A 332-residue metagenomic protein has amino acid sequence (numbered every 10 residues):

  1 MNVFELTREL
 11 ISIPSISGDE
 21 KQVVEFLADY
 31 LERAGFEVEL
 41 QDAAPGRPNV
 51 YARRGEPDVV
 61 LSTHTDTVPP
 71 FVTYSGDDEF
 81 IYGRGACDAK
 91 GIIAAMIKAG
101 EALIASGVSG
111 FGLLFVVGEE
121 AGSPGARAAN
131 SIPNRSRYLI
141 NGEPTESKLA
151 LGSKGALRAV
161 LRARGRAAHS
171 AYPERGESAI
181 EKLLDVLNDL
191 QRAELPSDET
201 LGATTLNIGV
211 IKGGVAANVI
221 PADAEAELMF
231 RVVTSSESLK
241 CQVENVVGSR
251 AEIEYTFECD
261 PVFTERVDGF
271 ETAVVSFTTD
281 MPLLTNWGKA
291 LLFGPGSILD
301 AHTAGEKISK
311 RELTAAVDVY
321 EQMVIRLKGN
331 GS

Functional and structural regions predicted by a protein language model:
M1-V60, V68, D223-M229, C241-N245 (+2 more regions): N-terminal helical capping/dimerization or prosegment-like subdomains of hydrolases acting on amide or phosphate bonds
S15, R33, P144, L151 (+1 more regions): Metal-dependent amide/peptide-bond hydrolase catalytic core, centered on the "pita-bread" metallohydrolase fold
R47, S123, F277-T278: Structural motif corresponding to alpha-helix initiation and N-cap regions
G55-F115: Active-site metal-coordination/substrate-binding segment of hydrolases, especially metallo-dependent peptidases
V59-L61, L139-I140, R166: Residue-level marker for buried hydrophobic side chains located in beta-strands that build the well-ordered beta-sheet
G83-A94, E120, E177-I180, K310 (+1 more regions): Short, conserved micro-motifs enriched in small and acidic residues
A94-R158, D198: Acidic/histidine-rich catalytic neighborhood of metal-dependent amide-processing enzymes
